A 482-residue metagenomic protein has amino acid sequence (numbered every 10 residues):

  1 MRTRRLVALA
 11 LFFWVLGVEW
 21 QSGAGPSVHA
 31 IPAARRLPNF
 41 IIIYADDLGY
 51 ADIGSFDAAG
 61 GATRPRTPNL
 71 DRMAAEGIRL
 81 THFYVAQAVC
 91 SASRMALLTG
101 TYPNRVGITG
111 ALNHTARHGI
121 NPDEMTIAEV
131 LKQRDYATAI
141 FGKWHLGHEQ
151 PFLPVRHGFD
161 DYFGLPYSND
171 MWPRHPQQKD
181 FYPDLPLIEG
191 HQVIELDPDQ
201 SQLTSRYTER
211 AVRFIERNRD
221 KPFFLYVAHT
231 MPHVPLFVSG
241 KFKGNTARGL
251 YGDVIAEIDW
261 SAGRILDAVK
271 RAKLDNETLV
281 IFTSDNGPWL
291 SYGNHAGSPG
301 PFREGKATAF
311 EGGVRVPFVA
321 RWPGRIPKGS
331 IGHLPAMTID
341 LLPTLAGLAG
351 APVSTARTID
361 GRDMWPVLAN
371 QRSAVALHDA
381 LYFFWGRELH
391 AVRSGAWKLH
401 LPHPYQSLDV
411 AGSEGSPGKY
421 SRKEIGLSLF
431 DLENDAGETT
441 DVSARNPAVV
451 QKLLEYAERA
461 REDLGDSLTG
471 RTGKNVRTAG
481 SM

Functional and structural regions predicted by a protein language model:
M1-A8: Bacterial N-terminal signal peptides that target proteins for export
F13, V18-S428, A436-E455, R459-M482: Formylglycine-dependent sulfatase
E433: Phosphate-moiety recognition in structured ligand-binding domains
